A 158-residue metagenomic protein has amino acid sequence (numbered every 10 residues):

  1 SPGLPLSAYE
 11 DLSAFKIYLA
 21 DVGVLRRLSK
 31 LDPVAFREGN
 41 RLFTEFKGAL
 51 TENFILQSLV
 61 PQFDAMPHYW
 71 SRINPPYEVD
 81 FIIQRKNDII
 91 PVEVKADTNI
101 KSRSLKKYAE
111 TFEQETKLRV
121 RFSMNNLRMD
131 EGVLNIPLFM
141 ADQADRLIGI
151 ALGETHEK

Functional and structural regions predicted by a protein language model:
S1-K86: Accessory nucleic acid-recognition modules appended to NTPase machines
S13-K16, V120, A141-D145: Intrinsically disordered, low-complexity Ser/Thr/Pro-rich tracts
L56, V60, E93, K106-A109: Generic hydrophobic alpha-helical scaffold/packing signal
H68, P91-K95: Short catalytic-loop micro-motif centered on adjacent basic/acidic residues
D88-I90, L118: Structural motif
A96-L138: Catalytic cores of nucleic-acid endonucleases
N125-K158: Domain-level recognition of nuclease-like catalytic cores that cleave nucleotide substrates
